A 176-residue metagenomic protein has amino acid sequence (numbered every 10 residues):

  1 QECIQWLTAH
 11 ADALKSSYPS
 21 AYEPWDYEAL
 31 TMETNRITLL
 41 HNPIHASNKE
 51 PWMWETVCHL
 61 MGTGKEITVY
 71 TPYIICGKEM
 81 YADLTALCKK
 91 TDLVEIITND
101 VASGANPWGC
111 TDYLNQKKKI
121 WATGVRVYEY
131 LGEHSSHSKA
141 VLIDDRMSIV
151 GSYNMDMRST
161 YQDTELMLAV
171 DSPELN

Functional and structural regions predicted by a protein language model:
Q1-N176: Charged, low-complexity intrinsically disordered terminal segments
